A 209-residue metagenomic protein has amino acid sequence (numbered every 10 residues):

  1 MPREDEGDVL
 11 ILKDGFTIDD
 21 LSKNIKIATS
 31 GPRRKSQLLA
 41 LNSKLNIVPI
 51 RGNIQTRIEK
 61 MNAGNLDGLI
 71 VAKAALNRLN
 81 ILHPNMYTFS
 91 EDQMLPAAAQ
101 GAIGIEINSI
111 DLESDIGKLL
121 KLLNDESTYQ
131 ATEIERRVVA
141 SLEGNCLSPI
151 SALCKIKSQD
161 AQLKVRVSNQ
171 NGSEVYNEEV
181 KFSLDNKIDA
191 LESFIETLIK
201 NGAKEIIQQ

Functional and structural regions predicted by a protein language model:
M1-K44, D111-L112: A conserved helix-loop-strand patch within extracytoplasmic ligand-binding domains of the periplasmic binding
A40-Q209: Small-molecule-sensing regulatory modules
